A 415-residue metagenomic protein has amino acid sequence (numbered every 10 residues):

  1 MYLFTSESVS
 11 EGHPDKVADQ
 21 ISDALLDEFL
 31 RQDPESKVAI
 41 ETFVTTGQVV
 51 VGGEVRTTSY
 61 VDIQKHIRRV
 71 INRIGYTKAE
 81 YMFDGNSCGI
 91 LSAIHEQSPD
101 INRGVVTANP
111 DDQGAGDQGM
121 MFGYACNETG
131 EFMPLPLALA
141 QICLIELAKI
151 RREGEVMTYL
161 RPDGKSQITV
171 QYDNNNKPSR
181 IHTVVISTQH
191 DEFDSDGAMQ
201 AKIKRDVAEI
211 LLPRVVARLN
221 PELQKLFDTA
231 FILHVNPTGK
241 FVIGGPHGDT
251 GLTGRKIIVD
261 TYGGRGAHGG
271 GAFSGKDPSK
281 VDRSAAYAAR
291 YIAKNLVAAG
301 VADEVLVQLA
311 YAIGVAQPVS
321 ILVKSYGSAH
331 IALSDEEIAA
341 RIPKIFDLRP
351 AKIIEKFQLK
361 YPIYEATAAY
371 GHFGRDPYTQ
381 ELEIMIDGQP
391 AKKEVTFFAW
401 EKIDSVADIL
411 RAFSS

Functional and structural regions predicted by a protein language model:
M1-A39, G154, V406: N-terminal, positively charged regions that mediate nucleic acid binding
T5, K65, R69-I243, A369 (+2 more regions): Glycine-rich, mobile lid/loop segments that gate access to catalytic sites or pores
E7-V9, H13-A18, G114-G130, V242-A267 (+2 more regions): Conserved phosphate/anionic-ligand binding catalytic regions in large, soluble enzymes, centered on
E11-L30, Y124, E128-A148, K276-G300: Alpha-helical support elements that line or immediately flank enzyme active sites and cofactor-binding pockets
V38-T57, I313-Q317: Short, charge-patterned binding micro-sites
T45, E304, Y311-S415: Internal helix-turn-beta structural module
V49, R152-K177, A299-E337: A structural-propensity feature for long, helix-poor, extended segments
S195-V297: Glycine-rich anion/phosphate-binding loop at the beta-strand->alpha-helix junction
